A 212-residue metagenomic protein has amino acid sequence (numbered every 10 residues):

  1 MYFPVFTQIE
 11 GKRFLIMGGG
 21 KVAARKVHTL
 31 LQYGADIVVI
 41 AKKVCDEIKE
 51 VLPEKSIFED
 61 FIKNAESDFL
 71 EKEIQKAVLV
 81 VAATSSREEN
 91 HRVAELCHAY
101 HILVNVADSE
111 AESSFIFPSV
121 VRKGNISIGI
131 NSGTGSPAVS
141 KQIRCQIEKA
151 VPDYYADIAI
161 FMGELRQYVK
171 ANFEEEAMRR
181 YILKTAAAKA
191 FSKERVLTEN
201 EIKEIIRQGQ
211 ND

Functional and structural regions predicted by a protein language model:
M1-K43, E47-V51: Hydrophobic, well-ordered beta-alpha structural blocks that scaffold small-molecule cofactor pockets
G11, Q75-K76, K123: Alpha-helix C-terminal capping/helix-to-coil transition sites in glycosyltransferase folds
G20-V22, R87-E88, T134: Residue-level detector of alpha-helix initiation sites
F58-Q75: Glycine-rich, highly charged phosphate/nucleotide-binding loops
L79-S85, N90-F117: ADP-ribose/adenylate-binding Rossmann-like module
V106-Y155: E1/E1-like adenylate-forming module used to activate ubiquitin-like modifiers and sulfur-carrier proteins
T134-D212: An accessory alpha-helical subdomain
